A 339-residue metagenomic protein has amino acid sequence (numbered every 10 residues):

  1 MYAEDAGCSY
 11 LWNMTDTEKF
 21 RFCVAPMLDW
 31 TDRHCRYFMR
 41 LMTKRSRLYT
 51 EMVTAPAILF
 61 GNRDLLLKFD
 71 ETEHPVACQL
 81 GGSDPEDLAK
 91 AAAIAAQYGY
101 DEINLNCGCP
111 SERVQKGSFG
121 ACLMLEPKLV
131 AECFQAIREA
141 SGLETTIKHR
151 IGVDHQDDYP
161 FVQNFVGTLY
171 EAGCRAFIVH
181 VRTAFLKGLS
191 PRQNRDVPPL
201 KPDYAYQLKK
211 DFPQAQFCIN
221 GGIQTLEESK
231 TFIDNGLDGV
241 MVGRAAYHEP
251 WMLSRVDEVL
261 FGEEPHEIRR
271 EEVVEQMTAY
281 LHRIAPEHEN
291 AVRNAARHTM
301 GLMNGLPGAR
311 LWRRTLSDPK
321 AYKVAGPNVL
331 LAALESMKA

Functional and structural regions predicted by a protein language model:
Y2-E4, S9-Y10: Short, positively charged and aromatic/hydrophobic N-terminal segments
Y10-E18, F22-C23, L28, H34 (+5 more regions): Alpha/beta catalytic cores of nucleotide-metabolism and tRNA/nucleoside-modifying enzymes
L11-N13, M27-D101: Glycine-rich, positively charged N-terminal anion/phosphate-binding segment
E18-F20, P56-P75, C109, Q115-G117 (+2 more regions): N-terminal small/glycine-rich loop or linker at the start of catalytic domains across soluble metabolic enzymes
P26, M52, L80-G82, C107 (+4 more regions): A cross-domain feature marking catalytic cores of carbohydrate-active enzymes and several ubiquitous metabolic/repair
T50, D101-S111, A172-A184, V242-A245: Non-cysteine beta-strand/loop elements that form the S-adenosyl-L-methionine
T54-L59, G82-P85, G108-A121, T183-G188: Conserved radical SAM core fold
E112-L129, Y159-P160, G188-K201, E263-E264: Glycine-rich tight-turn/loop motif centered on a GG-T
